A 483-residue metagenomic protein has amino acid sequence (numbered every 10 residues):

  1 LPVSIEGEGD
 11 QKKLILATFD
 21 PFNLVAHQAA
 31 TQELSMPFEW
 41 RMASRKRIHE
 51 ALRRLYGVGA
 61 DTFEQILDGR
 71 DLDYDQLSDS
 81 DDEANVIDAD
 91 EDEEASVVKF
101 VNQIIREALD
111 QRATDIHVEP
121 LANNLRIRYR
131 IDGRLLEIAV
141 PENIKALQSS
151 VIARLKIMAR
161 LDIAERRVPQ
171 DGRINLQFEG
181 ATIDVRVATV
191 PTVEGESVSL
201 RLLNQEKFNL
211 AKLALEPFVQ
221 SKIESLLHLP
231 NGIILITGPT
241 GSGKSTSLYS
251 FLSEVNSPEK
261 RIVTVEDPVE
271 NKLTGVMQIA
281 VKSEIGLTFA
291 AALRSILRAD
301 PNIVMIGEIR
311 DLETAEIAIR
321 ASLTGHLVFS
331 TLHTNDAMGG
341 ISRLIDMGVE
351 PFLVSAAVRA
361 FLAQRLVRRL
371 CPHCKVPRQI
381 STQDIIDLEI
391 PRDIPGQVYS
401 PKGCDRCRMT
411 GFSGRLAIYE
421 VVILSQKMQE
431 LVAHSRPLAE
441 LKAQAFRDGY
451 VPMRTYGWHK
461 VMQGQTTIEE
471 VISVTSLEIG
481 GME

Functional and structural regions predicted by a protein language model:
L1-E33, Q170-V190: Polyanionic, low-complexity intrinsically disordered segments
L1-L14, S80-D82, V86, L297-N302 (+1 more regions): Long, low-complexity, intrinsically disordered polar/charged segments
E6, S44-K46, P268, E284: Short, solvent-exposed coil/turn elements at secondary-structure transition points
K12, M36, G232: Short coil/turn segments at beta-strand junctions that form active-site/ligand-binding loops
I15-F63, P217-L227: Short glycine/Trp-rich loop-beta-loop segment that forms part of the substrate-binding cleft
A26-H27, D71-S78, I127-R128, V198: Short, compositionally biased low-complexity segments
R47-Q103: Charged, low-hydrophobicity low-complexity segments
D90-E107, Q111-E483: Short, flexible helix-loop junctions that flank or precede catalytic/ligand sites
